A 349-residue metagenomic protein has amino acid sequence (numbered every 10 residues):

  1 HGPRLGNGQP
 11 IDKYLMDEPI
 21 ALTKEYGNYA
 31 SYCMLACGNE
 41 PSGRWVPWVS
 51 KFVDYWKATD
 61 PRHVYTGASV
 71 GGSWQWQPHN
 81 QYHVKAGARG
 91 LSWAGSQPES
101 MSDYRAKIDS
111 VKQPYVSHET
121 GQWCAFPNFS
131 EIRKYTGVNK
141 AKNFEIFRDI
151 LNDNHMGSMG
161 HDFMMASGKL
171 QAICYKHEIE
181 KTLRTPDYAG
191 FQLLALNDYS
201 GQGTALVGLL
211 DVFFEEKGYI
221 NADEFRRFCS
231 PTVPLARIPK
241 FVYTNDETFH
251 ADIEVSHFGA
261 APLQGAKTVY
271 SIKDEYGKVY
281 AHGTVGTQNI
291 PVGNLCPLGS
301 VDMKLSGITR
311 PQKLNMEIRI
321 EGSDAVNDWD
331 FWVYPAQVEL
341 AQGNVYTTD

Functional and structural regions predicted by a protein language model:
H1-L210: Substrate-binding/catalytic cleft of secreted carbohydrate-active enzymes, primarily glycoside hydrolases
V138-D349: Carbohydrate-binding surfaces of carbohydrate-active enzymes
